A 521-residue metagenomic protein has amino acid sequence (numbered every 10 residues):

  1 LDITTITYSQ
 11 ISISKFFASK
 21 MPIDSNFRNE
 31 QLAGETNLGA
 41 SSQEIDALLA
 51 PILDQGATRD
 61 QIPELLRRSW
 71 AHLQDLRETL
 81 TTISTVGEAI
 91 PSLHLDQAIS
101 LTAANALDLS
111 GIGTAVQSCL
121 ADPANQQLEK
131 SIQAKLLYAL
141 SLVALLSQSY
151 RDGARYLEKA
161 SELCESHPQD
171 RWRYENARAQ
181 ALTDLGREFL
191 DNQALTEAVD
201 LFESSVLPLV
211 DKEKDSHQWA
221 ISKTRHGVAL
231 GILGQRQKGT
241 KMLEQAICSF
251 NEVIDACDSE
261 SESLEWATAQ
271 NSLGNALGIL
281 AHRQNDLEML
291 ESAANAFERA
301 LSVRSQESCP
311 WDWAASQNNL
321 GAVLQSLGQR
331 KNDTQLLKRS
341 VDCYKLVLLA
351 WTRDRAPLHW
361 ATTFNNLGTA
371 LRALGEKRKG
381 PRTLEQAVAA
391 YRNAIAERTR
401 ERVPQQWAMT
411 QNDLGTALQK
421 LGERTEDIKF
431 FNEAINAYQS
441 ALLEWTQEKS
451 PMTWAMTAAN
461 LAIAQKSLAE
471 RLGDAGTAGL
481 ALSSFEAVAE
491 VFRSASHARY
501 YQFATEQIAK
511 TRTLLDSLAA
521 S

Functional and structural regions predicted by a protein language model:
I3-E197, F202, L207-E213, H217-V228 (+2 more regions): Flexible inter-repeat linkers and adjacent short helices within tandem amphipathic alpha-helical repeat scaffolds
T4-T7, A18, A281, T383 (+2 more regions): Ala/Thr-enriched low-complexity intrinsically disordered regions
L66, L195-D200, K241-Q245, A267 (+10 more regions): Short, charged, amphipathic alpha-helical segments
A98-G111, S141-G153, T183-E197, G231-E244 (+6 more regions): Short coil/turn connectors between adjacent alpha-helices in alpha-solenoid helical repeat scaffolds
V116, L157, L195, F202-E203 (+18 more regions): Hydrophobic/aromatic packing residues within the alpha-helices of TPR/SEL1-like helical repeat arrays
C119-K130, E162-R173, S205-W219, I254-W266 (+5 more regions): Flexible helix-coil transition and linker loops at the boundaries of alpha-helical arrays
K135-L146, R173-R187, H217-I232, L264-H282 (+5 more regions): Conserved alpha-helical positions within TPR/SEL1-like repeat arrays
A475, G479-S521: C-terminal non-catalytic interaction modules
